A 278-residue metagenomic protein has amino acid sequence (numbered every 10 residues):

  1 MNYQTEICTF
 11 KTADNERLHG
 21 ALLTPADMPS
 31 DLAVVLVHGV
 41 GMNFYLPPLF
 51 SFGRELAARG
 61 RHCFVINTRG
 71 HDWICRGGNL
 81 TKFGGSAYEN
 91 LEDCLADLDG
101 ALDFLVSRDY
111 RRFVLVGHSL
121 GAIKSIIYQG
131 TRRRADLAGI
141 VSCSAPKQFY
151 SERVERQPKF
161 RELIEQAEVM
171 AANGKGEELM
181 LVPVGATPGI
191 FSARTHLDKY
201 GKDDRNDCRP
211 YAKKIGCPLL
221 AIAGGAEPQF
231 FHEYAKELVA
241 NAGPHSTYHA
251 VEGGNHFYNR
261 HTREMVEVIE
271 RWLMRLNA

Functional and structural regions predicted by a protein language model:
M1-D27: N-terminal cap/lid segment of alpha/beta-hydrolase-fold proteins
D27-W73, G77-L80: Short, surface-exposed "cap/lid" segments of acyl-processing enzymes
G84-S107: Alpha/beta-hydrolase active-site loop
D103-E168: Primarily recognizes the serine-hydrolase "nucleophile elbow" in alpha/beta-hydrolase and SGNH/GDSL folds
I215, A221-A223: Short beta-strand/loop motif that positions the catalytic acidic residue of the alpha/beta-hydrolase fold
P228-Y234: Conserved alpha/beta-hydrolase "acid-adjacent" motif
N241-F257: Catalytic histidine neighborhood in serine/cysteine hydrolases with alpha/beta-hydrolase-type architecture
G254-V266: Catalytic histidine-centered segment of alpha/beta-hydrolase-like enzymes
